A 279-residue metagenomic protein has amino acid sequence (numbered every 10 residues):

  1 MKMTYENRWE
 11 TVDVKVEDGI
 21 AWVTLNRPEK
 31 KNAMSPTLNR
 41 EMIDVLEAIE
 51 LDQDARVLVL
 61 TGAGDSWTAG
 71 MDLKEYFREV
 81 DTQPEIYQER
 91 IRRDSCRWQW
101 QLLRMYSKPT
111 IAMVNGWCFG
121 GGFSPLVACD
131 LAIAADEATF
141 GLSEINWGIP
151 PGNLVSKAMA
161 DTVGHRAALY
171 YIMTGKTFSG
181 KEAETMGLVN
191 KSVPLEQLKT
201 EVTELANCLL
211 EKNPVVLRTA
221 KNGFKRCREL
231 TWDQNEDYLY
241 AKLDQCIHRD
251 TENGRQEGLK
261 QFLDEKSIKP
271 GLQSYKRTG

Functional and structural regions predicted by a protein language model:
M1-A63: Conserved CoA-thioester-binding segment of acyl-CoA-metabolizing enzymes
M1-D18, G175, S179-G180, T200 (+2 more regions): C-terminal alpha-helix plus adjacent terminal tail
V23, R27, M42, L60 (+6 more regions): Terminal peptide-recognition signature
P28-K31, D65, G70, E137-T139 (+2 more regions): A short, glycine- and basic residue-enriched loop/turn that sits immediately adjacent to a domain's principal
T37-E41, S95, L102, E201 (+2 more regions): Charged catalytic carboxylate motif
G62-Q101, C118, N146-G148, T231 (+2 more regions): Glycine- (often His-adjacent) and acidic-residue-rich active-site loop that binds/positions the CoA thioester
L73, C96, S156, H165-A168 (+3 more regions): A general structural signal for well-ordered alpha-helical segments in protein cores
Q101-V215: Crotonase-fold acyl-CoA enzyme core
